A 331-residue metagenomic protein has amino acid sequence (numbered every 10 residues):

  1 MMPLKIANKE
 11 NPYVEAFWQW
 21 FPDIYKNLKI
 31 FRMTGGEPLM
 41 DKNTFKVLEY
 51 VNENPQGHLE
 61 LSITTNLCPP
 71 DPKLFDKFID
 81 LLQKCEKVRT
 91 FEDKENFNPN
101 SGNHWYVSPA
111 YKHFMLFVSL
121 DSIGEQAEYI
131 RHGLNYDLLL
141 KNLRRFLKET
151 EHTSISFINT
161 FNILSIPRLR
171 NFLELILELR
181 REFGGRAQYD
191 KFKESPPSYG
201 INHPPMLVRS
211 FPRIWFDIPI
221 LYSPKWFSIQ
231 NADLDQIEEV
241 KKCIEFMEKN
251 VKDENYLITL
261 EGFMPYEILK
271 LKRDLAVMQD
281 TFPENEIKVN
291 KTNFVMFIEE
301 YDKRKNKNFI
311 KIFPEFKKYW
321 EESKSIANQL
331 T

Functional and structural regions predicted by a protein language model:
M1-Y13, Y25-D41, N54-D76, L81-L140 (+3 more regions): Core AdoMet radical
M2-Q19, W226-N285: Low-complexity, serine/threonine/proline-enriched polar segments
W20, N43-Y50, L74-F78, Y129 (+1 more regions): A short acidic, amphipathic alpha-helical/loop segment
F21, V51, F78, L143-F146 (+2 more regions): Hydrophobic positions in alpha-helices of CheY-like receiver
L48, I79, E86, L140 (+8 more regions): Residue-level detector of alpha-helical secondary structure
I163-L179: Catalytic cores of alpha/beta
R180-Q188: Short, low-complexity, polybasic intrinsically disordered segments
E248-T331: Radical SAM enzyme core and accessory elements
